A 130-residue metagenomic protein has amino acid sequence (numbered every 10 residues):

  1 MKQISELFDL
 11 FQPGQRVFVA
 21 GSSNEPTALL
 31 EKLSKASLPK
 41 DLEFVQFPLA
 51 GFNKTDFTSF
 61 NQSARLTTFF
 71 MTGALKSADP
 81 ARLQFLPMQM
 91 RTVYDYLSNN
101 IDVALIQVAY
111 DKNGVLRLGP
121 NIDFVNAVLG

Functional and structural regions predicted by a protein language model:
M1-G130: Conserved alpha/beta enzyme-core scaffold
